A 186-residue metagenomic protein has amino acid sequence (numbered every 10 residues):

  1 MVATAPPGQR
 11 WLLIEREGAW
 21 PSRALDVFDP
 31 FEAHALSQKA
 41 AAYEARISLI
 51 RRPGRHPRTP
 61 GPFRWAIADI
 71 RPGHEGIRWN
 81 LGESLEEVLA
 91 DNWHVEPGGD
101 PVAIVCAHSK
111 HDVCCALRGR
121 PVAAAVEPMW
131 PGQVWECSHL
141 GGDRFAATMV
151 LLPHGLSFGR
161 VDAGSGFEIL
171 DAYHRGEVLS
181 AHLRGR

Functional and structural regions predicted by a protein language model:
M1-R186: Histidine/cysteine-enriched polar flanking segments
